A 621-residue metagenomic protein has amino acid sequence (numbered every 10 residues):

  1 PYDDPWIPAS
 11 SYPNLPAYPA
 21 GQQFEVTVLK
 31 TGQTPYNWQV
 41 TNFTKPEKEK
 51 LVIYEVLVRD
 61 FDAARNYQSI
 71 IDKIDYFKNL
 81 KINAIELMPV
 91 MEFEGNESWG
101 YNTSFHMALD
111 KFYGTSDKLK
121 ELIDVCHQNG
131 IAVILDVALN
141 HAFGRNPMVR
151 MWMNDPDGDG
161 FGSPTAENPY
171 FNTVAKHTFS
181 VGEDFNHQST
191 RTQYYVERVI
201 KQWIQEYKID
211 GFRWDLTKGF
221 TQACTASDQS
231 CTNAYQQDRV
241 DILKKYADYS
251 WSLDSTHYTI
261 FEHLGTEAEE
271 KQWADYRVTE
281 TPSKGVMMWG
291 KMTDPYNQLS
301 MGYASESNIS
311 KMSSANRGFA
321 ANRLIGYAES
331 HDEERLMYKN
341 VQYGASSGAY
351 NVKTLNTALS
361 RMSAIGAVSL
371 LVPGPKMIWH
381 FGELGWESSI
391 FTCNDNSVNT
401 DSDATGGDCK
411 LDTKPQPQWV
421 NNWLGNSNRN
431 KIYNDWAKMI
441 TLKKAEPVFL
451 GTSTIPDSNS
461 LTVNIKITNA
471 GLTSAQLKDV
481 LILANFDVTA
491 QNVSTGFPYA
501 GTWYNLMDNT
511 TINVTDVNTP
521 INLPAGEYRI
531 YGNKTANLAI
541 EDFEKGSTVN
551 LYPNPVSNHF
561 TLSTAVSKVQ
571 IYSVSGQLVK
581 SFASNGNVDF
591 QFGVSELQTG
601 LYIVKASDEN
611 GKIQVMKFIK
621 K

Functional and structural regions predicted by a protein language model:
P5-I7, S11-G21, T34-Y235, K245-D254: Substrate-binding/active-site clefts of carbohydrate-active enzymes
N14-E55, E306-I325, D332-N351: Glycine-rich phosphate/pyrophosphate-binding loop and adjacent beta-alpha nucleotide/cofactor-binding cores
D60-D62, F486-D487, V556: Short, acidic/polar linear motifs in exposed loop/turn regions
M91-E92, E97-N102, L216-A328, A358 (+8 more regions): Active-site-proximal helices and loops of the catalytic beta/alpha 8
G451-D457, N533-Y552: Residue-level detector of functionally pivotal "anchor" positions at catalytic/ligand-binding pockets or at interdomain
W503, Y528, Y602-K605: A short tyrosine-centered beta-strand micro-motif
T515-N537, G600: C-terminal beta-strand-rich structural cap/linker in extracellular carbohydrate-active enzymes
E541-K621: C-terminal outer-membrane/trafficking sorting elements
